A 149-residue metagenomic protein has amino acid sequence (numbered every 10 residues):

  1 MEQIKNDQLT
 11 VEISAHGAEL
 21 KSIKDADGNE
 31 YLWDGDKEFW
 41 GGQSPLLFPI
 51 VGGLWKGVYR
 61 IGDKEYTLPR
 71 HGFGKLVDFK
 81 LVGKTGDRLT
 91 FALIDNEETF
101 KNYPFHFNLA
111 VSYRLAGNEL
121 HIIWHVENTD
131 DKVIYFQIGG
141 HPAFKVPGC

Functional and structural regions predicted by a protein language model:
M1-H125, T129-C149: Surface-exposed acidic/polar loop and edge beta-strand patches at domain peripheries
